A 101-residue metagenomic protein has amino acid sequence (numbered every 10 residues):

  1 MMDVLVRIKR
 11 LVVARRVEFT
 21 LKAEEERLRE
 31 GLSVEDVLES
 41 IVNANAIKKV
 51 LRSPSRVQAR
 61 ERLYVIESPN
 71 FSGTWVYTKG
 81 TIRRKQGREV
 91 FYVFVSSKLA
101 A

Functional and structural regions predicted by a protein language model:
M1-A101: Ribonuclease/tRNase effector modules and their secretory precursors
